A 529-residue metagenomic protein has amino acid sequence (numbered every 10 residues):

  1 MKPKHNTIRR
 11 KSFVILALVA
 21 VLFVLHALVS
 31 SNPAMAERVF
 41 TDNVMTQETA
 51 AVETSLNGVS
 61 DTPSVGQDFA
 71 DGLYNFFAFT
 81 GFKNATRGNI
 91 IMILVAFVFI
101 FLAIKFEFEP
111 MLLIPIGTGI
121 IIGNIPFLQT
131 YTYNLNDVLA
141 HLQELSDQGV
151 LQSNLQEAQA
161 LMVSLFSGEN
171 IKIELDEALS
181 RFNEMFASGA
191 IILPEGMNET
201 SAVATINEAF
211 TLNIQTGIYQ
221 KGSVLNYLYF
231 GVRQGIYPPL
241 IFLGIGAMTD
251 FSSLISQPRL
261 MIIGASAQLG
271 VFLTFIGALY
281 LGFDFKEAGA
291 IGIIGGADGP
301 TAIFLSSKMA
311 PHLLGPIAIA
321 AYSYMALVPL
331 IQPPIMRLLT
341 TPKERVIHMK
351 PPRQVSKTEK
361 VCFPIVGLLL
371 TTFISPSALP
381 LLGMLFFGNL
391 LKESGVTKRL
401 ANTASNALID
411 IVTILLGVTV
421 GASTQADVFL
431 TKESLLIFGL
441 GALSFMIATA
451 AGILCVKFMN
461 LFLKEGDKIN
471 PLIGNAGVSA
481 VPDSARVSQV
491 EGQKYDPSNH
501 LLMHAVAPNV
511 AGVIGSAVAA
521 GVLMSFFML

Functional and structural regions predicted by a protein language model:
M1-V39: Hydrophobic secretory-pathway targeting helix
F23-K83, Y131-S223: Low-complexity, proline/glycine-enriched hydrophobic segments characteristic of transmembrane helices
V44-E53, N57, T371-V456: Transmembrane helical segments that form the transport core of multi-pass membrane transport proteins
F99-L102, Y229-I255, G388-L391, I409-T431: Hydrophobic transmembrane alpha-helices of secondary-active transporters and Na+-translocating membrane complexes
R233-G235, L243-M248, I263-L273, G277 (+3 more regions): Alpha-helical membrane segments and immediately flanking helix-loop junctions that form or couple to the substrate/ion
L254-F275, D427-I453, A505-N509: Entry/N-cap segments of selected transmembrane alpha helices and their immediately preceding amphipathic helices
H312-L330, F438-A448, L472-A476: Alpha-helical transmembrane segments
S323-V396: Membrane-embedded hairpin module used as a gating/binding unit in multi-pass transport and secretion proteins
